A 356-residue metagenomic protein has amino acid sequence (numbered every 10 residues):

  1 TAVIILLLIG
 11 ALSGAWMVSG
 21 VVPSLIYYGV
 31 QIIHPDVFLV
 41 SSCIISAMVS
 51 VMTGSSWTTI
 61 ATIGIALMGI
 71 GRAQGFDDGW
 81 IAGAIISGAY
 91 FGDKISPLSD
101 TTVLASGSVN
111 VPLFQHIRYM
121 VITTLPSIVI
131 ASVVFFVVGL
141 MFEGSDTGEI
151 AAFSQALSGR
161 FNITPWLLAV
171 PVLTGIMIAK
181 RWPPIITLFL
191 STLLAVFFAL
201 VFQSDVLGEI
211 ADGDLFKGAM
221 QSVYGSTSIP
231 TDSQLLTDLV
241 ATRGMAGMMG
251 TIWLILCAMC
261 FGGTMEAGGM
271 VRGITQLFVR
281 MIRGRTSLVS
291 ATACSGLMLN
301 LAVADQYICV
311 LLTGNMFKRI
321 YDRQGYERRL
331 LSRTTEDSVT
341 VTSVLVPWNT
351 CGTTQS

Functional and structural regions predicted by a protein language model:
T1, V18, G75-G79, A105-I117 (+4 more regions): Juxtamembrane helix-boundary/capping and inter-helix hinge elements in multi-pass membrane proteins
T1-L7, I122-S132, F136-C257: Hydrophobic transmembrane alpha-helices of multi-pass small-molecule transporters
T1-R72, P230-R319: Membrane-embedded alpha-helical segments and adjacent helix-loop junctions characteristic of multi-pass solute
D36-V49, G75-F91, S287-N300, Q324-L345 (+1 more regions): Alpha-helical transmembrane segments of multi-pass membrane proteins
I44-M48, G69-I70, S132-V133, V172-I176 (+5 more regions): Alpha-helical transmembrane segments of multipass membrane proteins
W57, A89-L104, L311, N315-I320: Short helical (or helix-break) motifs at transmembrane helix termini and adjacent helical loops in multi-pass membrane
A61-A66, I85, T187-A195: Central hydrophobic cores of alpha-helical transmembrane segments in multi-pass integral membrane proteins
K94-Q155, W166, R323, L345 (+1 more regions): Juxtamembrane and boundary regions of transmembrane helices in multi-pass small-molecule transporters and channels
